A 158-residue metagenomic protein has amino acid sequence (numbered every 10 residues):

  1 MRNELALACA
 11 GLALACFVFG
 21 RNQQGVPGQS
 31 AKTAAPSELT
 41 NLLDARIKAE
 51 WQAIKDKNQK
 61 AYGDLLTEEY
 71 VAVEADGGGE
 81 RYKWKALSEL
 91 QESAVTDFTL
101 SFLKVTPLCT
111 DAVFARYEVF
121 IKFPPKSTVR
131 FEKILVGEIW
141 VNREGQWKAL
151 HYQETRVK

Functional and structural regions predicted by a protein language model:
M1-C9: Bacterial N-terminal signal peptides that target proteins for export
A8-F17: Bacterial N-terminal signal peptides
N22-E69: Short, low-complexity N-terminal intrinsically disordered segments enriched in polar/charged residues
T40-L42, Q59-D111, Y117, K126-E132: A solvent-exposed, acidic/Ser-Thr-rich amphipathic alpha-helical stretch
R116-Y117, H151: Residue-level recognition of conserved beta-strand positions in structured domain cores
V119-I121, W140: Hydrophobic beta-strand positions in extracellular immunoglobulin-like domains
K122-P124, K158: Sequence/structural signature of outer-membrane beta-barrel proteins
K133-K158: Short beta-strand edge/turn micro-motifs at domain boundaries
